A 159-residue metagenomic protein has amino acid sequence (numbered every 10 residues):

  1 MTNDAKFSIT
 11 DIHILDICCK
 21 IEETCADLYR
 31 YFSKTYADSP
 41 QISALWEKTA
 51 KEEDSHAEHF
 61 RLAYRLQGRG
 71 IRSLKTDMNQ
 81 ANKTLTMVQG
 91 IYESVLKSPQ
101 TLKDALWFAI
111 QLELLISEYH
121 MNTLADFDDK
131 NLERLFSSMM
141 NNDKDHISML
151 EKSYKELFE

Functional and structural regions predicted by a protein language model:
M1-E159: Non-heme di-metal
